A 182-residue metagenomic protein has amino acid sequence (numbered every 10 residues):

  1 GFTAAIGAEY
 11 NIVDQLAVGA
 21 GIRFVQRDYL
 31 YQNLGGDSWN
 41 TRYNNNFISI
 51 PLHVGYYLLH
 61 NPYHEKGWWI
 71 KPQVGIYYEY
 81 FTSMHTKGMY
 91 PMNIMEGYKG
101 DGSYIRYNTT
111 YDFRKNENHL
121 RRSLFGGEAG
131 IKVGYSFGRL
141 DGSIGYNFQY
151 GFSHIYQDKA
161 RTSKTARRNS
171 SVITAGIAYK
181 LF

Functional and structural regions predicted by a protein language model:
G1-G7, Y156-R161: Surface-exposed strand-loop-strand hairpins of Gram-negative outer-membrane beta-barrel proteins
A4-Y10, I22-F24, I50-Y56, V74-Y78 (+3 more regions): Residues on the lipid-exposed face of transmembrane beta-strands in outer-membrane beta-barrel proteins
G7, D14, R23, Y31-L34: Short N-terminal edge-element motif at the start of the domain
D14-Q15, L59-W69, H85, S136-D141 (+1 more regions): Short loop/turn motifs that connect adjacent beta-strands in outer-membrane beta-barrel proteins
Q26-I48, Y80-L124, H154-R168, V172-T174: Extracellular/periplasm-exposed beta-strand and loop segments of Gram-negative cell-envelope proteins, dominated by
Y43, I48, Y63-K71, L120-G127 (+1 more regions): Outer-membrane beta-barrel transmembrane strands
I50-G88: Internal hydrophobic scaffold segments of catalytic domains
F137-S143, S153-Q157: Substrate-binding/catalytic groove segments of enzymes that remodel or degrade extracellular structural polymers
